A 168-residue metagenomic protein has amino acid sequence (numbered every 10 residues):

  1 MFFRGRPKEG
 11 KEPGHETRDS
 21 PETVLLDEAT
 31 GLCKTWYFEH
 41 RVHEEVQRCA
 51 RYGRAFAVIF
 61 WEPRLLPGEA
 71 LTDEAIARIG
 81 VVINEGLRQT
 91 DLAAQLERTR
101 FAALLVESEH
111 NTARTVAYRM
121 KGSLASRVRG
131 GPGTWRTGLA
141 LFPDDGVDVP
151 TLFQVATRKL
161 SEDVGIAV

Functional and structural regions predicted by a protein language model:
M1-V46: Signal-transducing coiled-coil linker helices
D27-V46, A50-V58, R64-N84, A94-R98 (+3 more regions): Conserved long alpha-helical elements within nucleotide-processing catalytic cores of c-di-GMP signaling and class III
R48, E85-L92, K121-G131: Short catalytic/binding micro-motifs of nucleotide second-messenger systems
G53-A55, T90, T134: A structure-centric signal for secondary-structure junctions around beta-strands
E62, L105-H110, L124, V128: Hydrophobic, well-ordered secondary-structure segments that either form specific early membrane-associated helices used
E62-P67, F142-G146: Short, internal active-site loops enriched in acidic
Q95-V106, G130-K159: A short glycine-enriched loop-to-beta-strand structural element that forms part of the catalytic core of nucleotide
E162-A167: The C-terminal output helix
